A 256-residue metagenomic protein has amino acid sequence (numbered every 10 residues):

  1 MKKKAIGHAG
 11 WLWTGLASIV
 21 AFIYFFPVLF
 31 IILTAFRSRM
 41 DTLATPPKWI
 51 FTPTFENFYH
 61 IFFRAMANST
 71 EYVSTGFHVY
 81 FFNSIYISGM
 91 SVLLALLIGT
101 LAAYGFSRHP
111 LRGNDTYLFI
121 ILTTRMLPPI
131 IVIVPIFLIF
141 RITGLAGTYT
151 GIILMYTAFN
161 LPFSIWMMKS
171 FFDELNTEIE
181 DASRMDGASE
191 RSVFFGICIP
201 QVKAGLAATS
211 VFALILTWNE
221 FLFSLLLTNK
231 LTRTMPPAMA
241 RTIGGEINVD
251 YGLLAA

Functional and structural regions predicted by a protein language model:
K2-A256: A structural signal for multi-pass alpha-helical bundles of membrane permease subunits that mediate small-molecule
